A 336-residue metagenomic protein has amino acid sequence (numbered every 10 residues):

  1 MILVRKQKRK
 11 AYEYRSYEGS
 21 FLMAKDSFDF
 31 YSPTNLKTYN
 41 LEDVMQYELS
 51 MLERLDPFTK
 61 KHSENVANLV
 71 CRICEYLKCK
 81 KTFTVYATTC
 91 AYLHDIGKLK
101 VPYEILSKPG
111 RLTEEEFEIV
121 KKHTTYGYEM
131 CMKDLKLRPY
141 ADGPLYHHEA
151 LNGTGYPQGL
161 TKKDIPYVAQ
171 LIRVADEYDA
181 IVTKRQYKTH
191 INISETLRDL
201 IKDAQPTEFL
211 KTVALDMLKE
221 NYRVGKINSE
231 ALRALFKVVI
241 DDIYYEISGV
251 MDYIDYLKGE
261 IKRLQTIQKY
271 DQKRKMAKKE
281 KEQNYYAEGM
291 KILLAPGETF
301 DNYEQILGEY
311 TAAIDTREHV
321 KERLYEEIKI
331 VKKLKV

Functional and structural regions predicted by a protein language model:
M1-K6, M23-K25: N-terminal acidic, proline/glycine-rich, low-complexity intrinsically disordered segments
Y14-K335: Histidine- and acidic-residue-rich, metal-dependent catalytic cores
